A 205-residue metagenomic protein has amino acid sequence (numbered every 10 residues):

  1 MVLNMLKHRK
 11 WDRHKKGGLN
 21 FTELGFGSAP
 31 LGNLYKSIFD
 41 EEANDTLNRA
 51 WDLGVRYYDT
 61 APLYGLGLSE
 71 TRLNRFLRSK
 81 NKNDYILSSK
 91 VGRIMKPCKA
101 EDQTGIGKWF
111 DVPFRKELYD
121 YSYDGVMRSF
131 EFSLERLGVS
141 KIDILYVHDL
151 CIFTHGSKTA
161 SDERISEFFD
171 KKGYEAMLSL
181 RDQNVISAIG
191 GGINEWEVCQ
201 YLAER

Functional and structural regions predicted by a protein language model:
M1-A100: N-terminal binding-site loop/beta-alpha segment at the start of enzyme catalytic domains that lines or forms
E42-N44, L73-F76, T104-G105, S161-I165 (+1 more regions): Glycine-rich, phosphate-binding/catalytic loops in enzymes
T46-R49, S79-K80, K108-D111, E167-F169: Short, surface-exposed linear patches
G67, R75, K90, T104 (+2 more regions): Flexible domain-boundary/linker segments
C98-K108: Short, flexible, mixed-charge acidic loops at enzyme active sites
W109-R205: Glycine/proline-rich, positively charged, aromatic-decorated active-site loop/lid region on the catalytic face
